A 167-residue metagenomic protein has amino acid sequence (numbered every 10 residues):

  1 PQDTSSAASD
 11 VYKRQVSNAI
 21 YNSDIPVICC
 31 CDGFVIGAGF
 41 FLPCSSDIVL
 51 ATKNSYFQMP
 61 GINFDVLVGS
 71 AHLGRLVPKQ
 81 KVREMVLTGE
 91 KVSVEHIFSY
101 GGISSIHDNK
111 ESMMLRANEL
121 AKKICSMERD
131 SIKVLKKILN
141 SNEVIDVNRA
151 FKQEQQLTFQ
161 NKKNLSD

Functional and structural regions predicted by a protein language model:
P1-A8, Y12: Single conserved hydrophobic/aromatic residue that forms the stacking wall/gate of nucleotide- or nucleobase-binding
A7, S23-I25, S45-S46: Conserved donor-binding/catalytic loop of nucleotide-activated donor transferases
D10, R14, G37, L67 (+2 more regions): Glycine-rich phosphate-binding loop at the start of an alpha helix
V16, I20, C30, I36-V86 (+2 more regions): CoA-thioester-processing core
P26, P43, I97, L135: Terminal peptide-recognition signature
D47-I48, E84, T88-E90, H96 (+2 more regions): Well-ordered beta-strand positions
L50-S55, I103-F151: C-terminal long alpha-helix characteristic of the crotonase
M85-G89, L135-L139, E154, T158: Short alpha-helical scaffolding segments that buttress acidic/His motifs in well-ordered protein cores
